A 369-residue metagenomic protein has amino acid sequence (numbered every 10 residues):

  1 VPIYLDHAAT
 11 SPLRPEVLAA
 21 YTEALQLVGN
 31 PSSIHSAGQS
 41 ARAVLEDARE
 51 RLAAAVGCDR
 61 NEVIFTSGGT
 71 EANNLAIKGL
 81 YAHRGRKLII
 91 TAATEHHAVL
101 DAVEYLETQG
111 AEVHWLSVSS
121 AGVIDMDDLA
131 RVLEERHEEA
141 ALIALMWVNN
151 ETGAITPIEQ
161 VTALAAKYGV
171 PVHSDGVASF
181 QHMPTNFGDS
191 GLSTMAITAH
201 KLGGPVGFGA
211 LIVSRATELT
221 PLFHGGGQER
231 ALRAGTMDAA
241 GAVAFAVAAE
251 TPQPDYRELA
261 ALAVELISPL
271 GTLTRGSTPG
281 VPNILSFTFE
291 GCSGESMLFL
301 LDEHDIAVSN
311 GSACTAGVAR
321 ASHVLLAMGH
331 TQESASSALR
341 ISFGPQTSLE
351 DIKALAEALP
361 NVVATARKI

Functional and structural regions predicted by a protein language model:
V1-I369: Pyridoxal 5′-phosphate
